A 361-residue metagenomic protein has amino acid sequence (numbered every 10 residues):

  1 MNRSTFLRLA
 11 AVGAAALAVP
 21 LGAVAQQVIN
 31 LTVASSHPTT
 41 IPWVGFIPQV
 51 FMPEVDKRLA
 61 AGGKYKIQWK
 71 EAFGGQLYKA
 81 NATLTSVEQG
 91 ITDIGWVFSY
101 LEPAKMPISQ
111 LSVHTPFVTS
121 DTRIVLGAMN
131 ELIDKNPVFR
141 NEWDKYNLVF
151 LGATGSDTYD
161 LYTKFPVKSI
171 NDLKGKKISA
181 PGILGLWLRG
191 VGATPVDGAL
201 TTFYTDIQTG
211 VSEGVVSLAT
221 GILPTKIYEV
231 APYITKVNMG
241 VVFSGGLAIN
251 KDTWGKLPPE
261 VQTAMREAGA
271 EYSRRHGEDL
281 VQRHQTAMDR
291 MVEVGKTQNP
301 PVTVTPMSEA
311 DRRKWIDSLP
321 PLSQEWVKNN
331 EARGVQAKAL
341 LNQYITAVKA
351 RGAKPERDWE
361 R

Functional and structural regions predicted by a protein language model:
N2-A14, A25-I124, N141-R361: N-terminal secretory/targeting leader peptides
V19-A25: Sec/Tat signal peptide C-region and signal peptidase I cleavage site
V125-V138: Signature of the catalytic double-stranded beta-helix
